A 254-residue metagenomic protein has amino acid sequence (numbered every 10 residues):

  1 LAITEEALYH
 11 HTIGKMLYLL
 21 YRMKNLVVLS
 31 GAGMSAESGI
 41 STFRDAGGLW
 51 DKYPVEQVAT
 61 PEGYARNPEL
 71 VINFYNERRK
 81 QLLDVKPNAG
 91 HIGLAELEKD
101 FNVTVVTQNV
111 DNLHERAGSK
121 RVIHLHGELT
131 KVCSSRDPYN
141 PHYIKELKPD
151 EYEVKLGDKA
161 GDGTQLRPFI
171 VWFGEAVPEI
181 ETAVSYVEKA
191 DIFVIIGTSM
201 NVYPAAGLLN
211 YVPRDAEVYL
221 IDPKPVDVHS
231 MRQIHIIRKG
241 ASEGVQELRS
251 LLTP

Functional and structural regions predicted by a protein language model:
A2-A7: Acidic, Ala/Val/Gly-enriched low-complexity intrinsically disordered segments
T12-P254: Conserved catalytic core of sirtuin-type NAD+-dependent deacylases
